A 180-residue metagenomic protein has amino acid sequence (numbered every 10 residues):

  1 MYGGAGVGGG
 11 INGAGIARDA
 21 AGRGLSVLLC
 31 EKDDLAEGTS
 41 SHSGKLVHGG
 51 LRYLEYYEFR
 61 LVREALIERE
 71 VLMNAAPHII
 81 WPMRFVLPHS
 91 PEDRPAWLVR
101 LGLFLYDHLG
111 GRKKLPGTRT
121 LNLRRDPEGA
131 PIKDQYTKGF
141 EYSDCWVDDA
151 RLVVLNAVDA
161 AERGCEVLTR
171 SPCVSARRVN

Functional and structural regions predicted by a protein language model:
M1-G4, D19-R23: Extreme N-terminal leader/targeting segments of oxidoreductases
M1-N12, L28: Beta1/beta-strand and adjacent pyrophosphate-binding region of the FAD-binding site in flavoprotein oxidoreductases
G8, R23-S26, G164: Glycine-centered short loops/turns at secondary-structure junctions
A17, A21-G22, D159-A161: Gly/Ala-rich phosphate-binding loop of Rossmann-like dinucleotide-binding domains, activating on the conserved
A21-H42: Glycine-rich FAD pyrophosphate-binding loop
K45-P127: Dinucleotide-binding Rossmann-like beta1-alpha1 core, especially the glycine-rich loop that anchors the ADP
H89-L168, S175-V179: Flavin (FAD/FMN) cofactor-binding and adjacent substrate-gating region of FAD-dependent oxidoreductase domains
